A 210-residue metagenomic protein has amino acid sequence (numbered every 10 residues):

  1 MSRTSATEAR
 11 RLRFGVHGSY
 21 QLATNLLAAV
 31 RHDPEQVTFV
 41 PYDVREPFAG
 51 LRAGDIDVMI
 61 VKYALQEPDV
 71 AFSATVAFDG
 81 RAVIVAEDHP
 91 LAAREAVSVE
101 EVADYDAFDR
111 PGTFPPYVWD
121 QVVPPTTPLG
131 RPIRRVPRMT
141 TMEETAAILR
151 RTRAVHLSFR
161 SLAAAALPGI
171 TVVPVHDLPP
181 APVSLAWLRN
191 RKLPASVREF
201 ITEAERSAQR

Functional and structural regions predicted by a protein language model:
M1-A9, L22-T24, H32, S161-L167 (+1 more regions): C-terminal effector-binding regulatory domain of bacterial HTH transcription factors
M1-P41, A49, T127: Short alpha-helix C-terminal cap/hinge motif
S2-R3, N25-A29, V44-E87, R151-R153 (+1 more regions): Short beta-strand-centered segments that line the small-molecule binding cleft or hinge of alpha/beta clamshell
R11-H17, M59, I84, F108 (+2 more regions): Short, well-ordered beta-strand segments
A23-L26, D104-G130, L193-V197: Secondary-structure junction motif
E35-D43, K62, R131-T141: Short beta-strand-to-loop elements that line the ligand-binding cleft of bilobed periplasmic-binding protein-like
P68-S73, D79, E143-K192: Beta-alpha-beta core module
S73-G80, V85-A107: Flexible hinge/capping segments at coil-to-helix
